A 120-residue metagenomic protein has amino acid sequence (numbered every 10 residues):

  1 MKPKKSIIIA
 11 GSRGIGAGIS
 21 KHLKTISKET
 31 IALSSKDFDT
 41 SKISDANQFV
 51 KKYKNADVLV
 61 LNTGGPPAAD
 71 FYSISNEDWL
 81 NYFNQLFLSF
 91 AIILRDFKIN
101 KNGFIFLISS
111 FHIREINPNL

Functional and structural regions predicted by a protein language model:
S12, G16-K21: N-terminal Rossmann NAD(P)H-binding glycine-rich loop of SDR-like oxidoreductase domains
L33-S44: Rossmann-fold cofactor-recognition segment
D57-V58, L80, G103-I108: Conserved catalytic-site loops of classical short-chain dehydrogenases/reductases
N62-A68: Conserved NAD(P)H cofactor-binding loop of Rossmann-fold oxidoreductase domains
D70-F83: Substrate-binding pocket helix/loop in short-chain dehydrogenase/reductase
L94-R95: A short, exposed helix-loop element centered on a Lys and neighboring polar residues
F104-L120: Catalytic loop of short-chain dehydrogenase/reductase
